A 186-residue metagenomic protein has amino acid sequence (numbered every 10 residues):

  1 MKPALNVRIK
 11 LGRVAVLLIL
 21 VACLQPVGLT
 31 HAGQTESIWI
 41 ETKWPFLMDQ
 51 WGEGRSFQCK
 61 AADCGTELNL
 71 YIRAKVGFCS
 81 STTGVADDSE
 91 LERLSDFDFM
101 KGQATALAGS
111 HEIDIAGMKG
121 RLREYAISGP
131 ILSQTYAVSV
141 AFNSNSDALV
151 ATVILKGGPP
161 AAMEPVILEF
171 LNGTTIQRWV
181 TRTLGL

Functional and structural regions predicted by a protein language model:
K2-V16: N-terminal Sec-pathway targeting helices
A15-C23: Bacterial N-terminal signal peptides
T30-T35: Boundary at the C-terminal end of the N-terminal hydrophobic targeting segment
K43-E90: Secretory pathway targeting signatures of secreted, lumenal, and periplasmic proteins
G54-S56, G65, I131-S139, A148-L149: Short, surface-exposed coil-to-beta transition loops
I72-A116: Structured domain cores in non-transmembrane regions
K101-S144: Signature of long, low-cysteine stretches enriched in small and polar/charged residues
S146-L186: Surface-exposed amphipathic alpha-helical segments
